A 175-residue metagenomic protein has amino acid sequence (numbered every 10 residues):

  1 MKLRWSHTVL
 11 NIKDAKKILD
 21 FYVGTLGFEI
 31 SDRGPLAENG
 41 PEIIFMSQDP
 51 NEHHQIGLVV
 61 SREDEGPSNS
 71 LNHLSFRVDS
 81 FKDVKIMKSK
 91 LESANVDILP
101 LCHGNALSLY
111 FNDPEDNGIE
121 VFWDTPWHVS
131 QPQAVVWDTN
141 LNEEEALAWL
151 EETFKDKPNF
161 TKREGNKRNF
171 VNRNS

Functional and structural regions predicted by a protein language model:
K2, L10-H53: Core segments of cupin and vicinal oxygen chelate
L3, I12-K16, S75-G118, W123-S130 (+1 more regions): Vicinal oxygen chelate
L3-H7, N69-H73: Short, solvent-exposed beta-strand edge segments and adjacent coil->beta transition regions
L36-N39, D64, L101-G104: A short beta-turn/loop motif at secondary-structure boundaries
E42-I44, N72, L107-L109: Short beta-strand micro-motifs in enzyme catalytic cores
F45, I56-V59, E120: Conserved beta-strand in the GNAT
D49-H53, E65, F81-V84: Short, charged/polar surface micro-motifs in flexible loops or helix N-caps
R62-D64, T125: Short, solvent-exposed aromatic-acidic interface loops
